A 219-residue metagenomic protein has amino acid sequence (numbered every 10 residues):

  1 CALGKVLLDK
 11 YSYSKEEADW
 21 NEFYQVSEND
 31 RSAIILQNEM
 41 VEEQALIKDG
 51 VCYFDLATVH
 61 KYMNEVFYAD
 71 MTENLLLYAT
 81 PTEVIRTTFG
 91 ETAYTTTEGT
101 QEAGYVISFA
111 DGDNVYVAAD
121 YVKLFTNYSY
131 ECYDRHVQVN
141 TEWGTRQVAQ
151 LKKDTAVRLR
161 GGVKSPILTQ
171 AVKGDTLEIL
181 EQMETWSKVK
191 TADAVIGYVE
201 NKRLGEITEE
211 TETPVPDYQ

Functional and structural regions predicted by a protein language model:
A2-M183, K202-Y218: Primary recognition of N-terminal secretory signal peptides and signal-anchoring hydrophobic helices
E184-K188: Short aromatic-glycine-enriched beta-strand elements
K190-K202: Short, compositionally biased
